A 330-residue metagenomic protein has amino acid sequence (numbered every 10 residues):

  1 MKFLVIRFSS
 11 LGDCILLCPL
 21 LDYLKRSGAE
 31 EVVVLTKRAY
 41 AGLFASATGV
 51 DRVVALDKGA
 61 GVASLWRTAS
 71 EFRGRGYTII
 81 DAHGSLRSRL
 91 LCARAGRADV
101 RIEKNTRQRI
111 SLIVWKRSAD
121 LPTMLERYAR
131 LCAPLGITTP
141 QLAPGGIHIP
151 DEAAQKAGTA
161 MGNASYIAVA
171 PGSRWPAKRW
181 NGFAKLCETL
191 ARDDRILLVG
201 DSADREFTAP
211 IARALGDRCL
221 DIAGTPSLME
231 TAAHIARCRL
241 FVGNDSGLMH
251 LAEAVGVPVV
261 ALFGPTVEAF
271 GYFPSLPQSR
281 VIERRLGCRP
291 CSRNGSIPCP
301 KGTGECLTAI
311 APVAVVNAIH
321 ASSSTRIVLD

Functional and structural regions predicted by a protein language model:
M1-D330: Catalytic machinery of carbohydrate-active enzymes, primarily nucleotide-sugar-dependent glycosyltransferases
